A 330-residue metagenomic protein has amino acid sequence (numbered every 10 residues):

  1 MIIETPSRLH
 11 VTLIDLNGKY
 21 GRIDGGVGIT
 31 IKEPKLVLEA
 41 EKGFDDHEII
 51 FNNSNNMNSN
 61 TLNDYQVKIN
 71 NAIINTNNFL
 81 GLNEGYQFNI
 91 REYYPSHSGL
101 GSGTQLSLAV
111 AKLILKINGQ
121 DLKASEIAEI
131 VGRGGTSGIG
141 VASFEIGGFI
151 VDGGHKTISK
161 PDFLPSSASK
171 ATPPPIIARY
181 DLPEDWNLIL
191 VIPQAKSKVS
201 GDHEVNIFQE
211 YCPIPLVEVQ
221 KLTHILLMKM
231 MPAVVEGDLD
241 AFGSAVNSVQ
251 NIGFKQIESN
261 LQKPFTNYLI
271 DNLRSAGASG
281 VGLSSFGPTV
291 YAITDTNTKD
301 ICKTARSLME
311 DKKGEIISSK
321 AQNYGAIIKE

Functional and structural regions predicted by a protein language model:
M1-S98, L115-A124, N323-Y324, K329-E330: ATP-binding N-lobe of GHMP and related small-molecule kinases
I2, T12-I14, G18-I23, K123-A276 (+1 more regions): ATP-dependent small-molecule kinase catalytic core of the GHMP/sugar-kinase superfamily and closely related
P6, G85, E145, L283-P288: Short Gly/Ser/Thr- and Asp/Glu-enriched loop/turn motifs at secondary-structure junctions
E39, Y180, G277-S284: Short, flexible, solvent-exposed loop/turn segments with mixed acidic/basic and small polar residues
A40-K42, N53, P193, A292-T296: Short beta-strand-to-loop capping motifs
N70-N71, N75, Q105-Q120, Y291-D295 (+1 more regions): Extended, folded domain segments that form the structural surfaces/walls around functional sites
R91-K116, T136-F144, V281-S285: Glycine/serine-rich anion-binding loops at beta->alpha junctions that coordinate negatively charged ligand groups
K263-T266, S284-Y291: Small/polar glycine-rich anion-binding or flexible loop at a beta-alpha turn
